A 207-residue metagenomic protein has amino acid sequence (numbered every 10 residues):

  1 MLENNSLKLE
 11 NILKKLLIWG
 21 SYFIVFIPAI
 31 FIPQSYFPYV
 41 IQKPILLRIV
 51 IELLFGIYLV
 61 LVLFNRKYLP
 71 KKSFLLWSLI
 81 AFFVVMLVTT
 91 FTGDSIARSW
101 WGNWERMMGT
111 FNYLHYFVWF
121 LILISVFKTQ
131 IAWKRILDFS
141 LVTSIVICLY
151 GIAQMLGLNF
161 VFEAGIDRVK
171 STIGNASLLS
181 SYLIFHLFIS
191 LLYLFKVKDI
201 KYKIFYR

Functional and structural regions predicted by a protein language model:
M1-M108, V118, I122-V142, I189-R207: Transmembrane signal-anchor hairpin modules in multi-pass inner-membrane enzymes, especially those that act on
F83-T90, A132-E163, I173-G174, L178: Hydrophobic alpha-helical transmembrane segments
A97, M155, L183-F185: Short, function-defining helix-loop hinge/capping sites that tune catalysis or transport
T110, N159-Y193: Membrane-interface segments at transmembrane-helix junctions in multi-pass inner-membrane proteins
Y116, F120, S181-I184: Short alpha-helical patches at coil-to-helix transitions and adjacent helical residues in well-structured domains
